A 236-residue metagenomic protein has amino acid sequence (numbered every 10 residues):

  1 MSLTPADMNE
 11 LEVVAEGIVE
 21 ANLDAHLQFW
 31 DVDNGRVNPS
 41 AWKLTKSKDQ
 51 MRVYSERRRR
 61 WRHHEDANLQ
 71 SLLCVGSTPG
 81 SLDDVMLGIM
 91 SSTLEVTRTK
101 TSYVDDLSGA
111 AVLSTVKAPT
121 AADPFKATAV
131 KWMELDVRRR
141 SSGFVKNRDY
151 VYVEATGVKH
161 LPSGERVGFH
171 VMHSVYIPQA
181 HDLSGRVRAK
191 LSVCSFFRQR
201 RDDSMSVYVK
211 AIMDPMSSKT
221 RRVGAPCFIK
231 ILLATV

Functional and structural regions predicted by a protein language model:
M1-V236: Eukaryotic helix-grip
